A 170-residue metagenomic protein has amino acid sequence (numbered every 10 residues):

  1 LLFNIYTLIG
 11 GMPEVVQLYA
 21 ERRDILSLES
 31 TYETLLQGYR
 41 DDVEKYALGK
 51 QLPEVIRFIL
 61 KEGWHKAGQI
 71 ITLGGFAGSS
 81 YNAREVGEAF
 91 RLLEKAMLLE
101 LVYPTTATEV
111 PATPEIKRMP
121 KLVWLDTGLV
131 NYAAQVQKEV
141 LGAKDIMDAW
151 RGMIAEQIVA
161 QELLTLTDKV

Functional and structural regions predicted by a protein language model:
L1: His/Asp/Glu-rich metal-coordinating catalytic cores of metallo-dependent phosphodiesterases/hydrolases acting on
T7, M12, V16-V170: Accessory nucleic acid-recognition modules appended to NTPase machines
